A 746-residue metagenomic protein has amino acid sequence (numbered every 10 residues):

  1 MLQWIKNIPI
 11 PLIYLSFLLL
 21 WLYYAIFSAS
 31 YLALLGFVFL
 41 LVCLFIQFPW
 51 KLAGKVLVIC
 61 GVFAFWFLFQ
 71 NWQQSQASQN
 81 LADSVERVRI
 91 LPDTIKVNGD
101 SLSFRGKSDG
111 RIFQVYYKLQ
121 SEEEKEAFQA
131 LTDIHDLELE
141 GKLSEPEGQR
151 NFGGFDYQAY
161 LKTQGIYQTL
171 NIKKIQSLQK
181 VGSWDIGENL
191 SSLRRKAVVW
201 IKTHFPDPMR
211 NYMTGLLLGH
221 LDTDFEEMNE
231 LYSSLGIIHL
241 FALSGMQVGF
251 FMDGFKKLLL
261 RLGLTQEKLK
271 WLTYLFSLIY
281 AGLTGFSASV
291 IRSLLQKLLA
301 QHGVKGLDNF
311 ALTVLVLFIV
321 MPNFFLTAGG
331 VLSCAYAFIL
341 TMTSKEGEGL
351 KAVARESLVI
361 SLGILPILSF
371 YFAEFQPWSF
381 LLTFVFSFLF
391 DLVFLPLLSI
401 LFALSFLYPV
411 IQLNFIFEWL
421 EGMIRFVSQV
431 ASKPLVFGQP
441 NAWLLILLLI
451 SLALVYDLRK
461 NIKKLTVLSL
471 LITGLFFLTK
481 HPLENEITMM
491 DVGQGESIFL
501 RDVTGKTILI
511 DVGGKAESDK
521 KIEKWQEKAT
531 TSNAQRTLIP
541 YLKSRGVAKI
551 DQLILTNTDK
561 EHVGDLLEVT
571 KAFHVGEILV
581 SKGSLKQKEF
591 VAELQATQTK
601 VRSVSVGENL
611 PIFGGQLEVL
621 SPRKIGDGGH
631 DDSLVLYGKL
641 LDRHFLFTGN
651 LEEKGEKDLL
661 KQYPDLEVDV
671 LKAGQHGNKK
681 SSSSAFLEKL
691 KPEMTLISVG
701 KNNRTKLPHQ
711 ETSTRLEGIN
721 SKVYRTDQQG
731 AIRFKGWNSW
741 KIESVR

Functional and structural regions predicted by a protein language model:
M1-A77, R292, E743: N-terminal leader/targeting segments
L2, G165-L294, Q552, H644-F647 (+2 more regions): Aromatic-rich juxtamembrane segments at the membrane interface
L2-W4, G61-H239, R536-P540, K549 (+6 more regions): Membrane-interface helix/helix-cap signal primarily in integral membrane proteins
W4-L15, L52-K55, M209, M213 (+5 more regions): Membrane-interfacial loop-to-transmembrane alpha-helix junctions, especially the N-terminal start
A25, A29-L32, F39-P49, G54-C60 (+5 more regions): Hydrophobic alpha-helical transmembrane segments in multi-pass membrane proteins
A127-F128, L137-K142, G153, G182-D185 (+2 more regions): Non-globular, low-confidence helical/coil segments that flank catalytic cores
T341-G438, M694: Alpha-helical transmembrane segments of multi-pass integral membrane proteins
